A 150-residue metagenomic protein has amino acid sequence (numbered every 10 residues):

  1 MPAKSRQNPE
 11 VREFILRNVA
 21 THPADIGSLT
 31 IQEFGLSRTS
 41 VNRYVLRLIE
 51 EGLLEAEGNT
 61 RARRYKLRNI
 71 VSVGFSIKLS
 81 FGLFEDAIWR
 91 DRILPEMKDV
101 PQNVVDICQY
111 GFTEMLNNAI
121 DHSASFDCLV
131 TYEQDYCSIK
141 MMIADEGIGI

Functional and structural regions predicted by a protein language model:
N8-S28, Q32-E33: Short amphipathic alpha-helical interface segments
S28, Q32-E33, R92-T113: Conserved short strand/loop->alpha-helix "switch" segment adjacent to the catalytic nucleotide/phosphoryl-transfer site
T39: Key DNA-contact positions within bacterial/archaeal DNA-binding proteins
V45-L46: Short, hydrophobic-biased segments on the C-terminal half of alpha helices that form "recognition helices"
E55, R61-G74, I120-I150: Conserved beta-strand-loop-beta-strand hairpin that lines the nucleotide-binding pocket of ATP/GTP-utilizing enzymes
F75-Q102: Helix-loop-beta hinge of the Bergerat
N103-T131: Conserved ATP-binding N-box helix of the HATPase_c
